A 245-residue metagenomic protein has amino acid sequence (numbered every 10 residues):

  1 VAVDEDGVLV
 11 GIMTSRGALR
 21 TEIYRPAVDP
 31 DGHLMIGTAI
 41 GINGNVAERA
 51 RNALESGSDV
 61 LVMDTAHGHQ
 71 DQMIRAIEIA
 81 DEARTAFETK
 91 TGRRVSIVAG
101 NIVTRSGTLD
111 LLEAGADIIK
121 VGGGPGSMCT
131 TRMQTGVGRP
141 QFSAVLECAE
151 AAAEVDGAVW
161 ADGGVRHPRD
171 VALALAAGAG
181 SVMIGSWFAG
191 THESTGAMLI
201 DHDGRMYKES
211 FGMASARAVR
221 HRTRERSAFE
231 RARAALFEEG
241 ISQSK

Functional and structural regions predicted by a protein language model:
A2, G11, L34-I40, L61-M63 (+4 more regions): Hydrophobic faces of well-ordered beta-strands that scaffold small-molecule active sites in alpha/beta enzyme cores
D6, P30-G32, I42-G44, S56 (+1 more regions): Short flexible coil/turn linkers enriched for glycine and charged/polar residues that connect secondary-structure
D6, R16, G41, A66 (+3 more regions): Anionic group-transfer/hydrolysis microenvironments
V8-A27, N45-E48, T65-T91, V103-L112 (+2 more regions): Active-site-adjacent beta->alpha loops and helix N-cap segments on the catalytic face of soluble alpha/beta enzymes
A27-G37, A53-V60, G123-M133: Gly-rich Lys/Arg/Thr-decorated short loops/hinges at beta-loop-alpha junctions or inter-strand turns that position
A39, T89-R94, A114, G136-A161 (+1 more regions): Alpha/beta catalytic cores of nucleotide-metabolism and tRNA/nucleoside-modifying enzymes
A47-S56, V103-V121, A161, V165-G180: Catalytic cores of alpha/beta
L54-V62, A80-V95, A152-G157: Short, surface-exposed connector motifs at secondary-structure boundaries
